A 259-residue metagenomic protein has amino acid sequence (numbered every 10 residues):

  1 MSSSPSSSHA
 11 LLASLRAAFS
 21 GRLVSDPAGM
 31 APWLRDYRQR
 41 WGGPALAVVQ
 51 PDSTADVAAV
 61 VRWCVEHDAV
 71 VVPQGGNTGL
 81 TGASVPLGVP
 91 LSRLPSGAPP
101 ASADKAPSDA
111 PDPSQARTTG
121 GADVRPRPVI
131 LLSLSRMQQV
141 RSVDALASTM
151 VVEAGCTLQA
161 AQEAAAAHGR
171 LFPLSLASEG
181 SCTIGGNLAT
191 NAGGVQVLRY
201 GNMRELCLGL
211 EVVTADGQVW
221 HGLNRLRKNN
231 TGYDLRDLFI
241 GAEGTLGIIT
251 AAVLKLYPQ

Functional and structural regions predicted by a protein language model:
M1-E66, G79-K105, D109-S148, A177: N-terminal flexible segment immediately upstream of the FAD-binding catalytic core in FAD-dependent oxidoreductases
G21, A69, R170: Short glycine/serine/threonine/alanine-rich loop segments
V71-P73: ATP-grasp fold ATP-binding core
G76: N-terminal cofactor/phosphate-binding cores enriched in small/glycine residues, especially glycine-rich loops such as
Q139-Q259: FAD-binding subdomain of flavoenzyme oxidoreductases
